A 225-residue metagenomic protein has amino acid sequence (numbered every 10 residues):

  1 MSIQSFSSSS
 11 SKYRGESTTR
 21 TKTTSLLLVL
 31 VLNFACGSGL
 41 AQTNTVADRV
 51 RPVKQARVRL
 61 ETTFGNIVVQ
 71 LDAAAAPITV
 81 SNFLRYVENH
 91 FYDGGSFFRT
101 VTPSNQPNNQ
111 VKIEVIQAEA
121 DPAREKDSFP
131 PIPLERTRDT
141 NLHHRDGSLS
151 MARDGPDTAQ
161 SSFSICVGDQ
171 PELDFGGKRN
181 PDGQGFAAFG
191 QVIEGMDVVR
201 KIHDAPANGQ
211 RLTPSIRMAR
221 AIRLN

Functional and structural regions predicted by a protein language model:
S2-F6, C36-N225: Cyclophilin-like peptidyl-prolyl cis-trans isomerases
I3-L26: Bacterial N-terminal signal peptides that target proteins for export
K12-G15, L28, A47, L71: Intrinsic disorder/low-complexity signal
S25-A35: Bacterial N-terminal signal peptides
